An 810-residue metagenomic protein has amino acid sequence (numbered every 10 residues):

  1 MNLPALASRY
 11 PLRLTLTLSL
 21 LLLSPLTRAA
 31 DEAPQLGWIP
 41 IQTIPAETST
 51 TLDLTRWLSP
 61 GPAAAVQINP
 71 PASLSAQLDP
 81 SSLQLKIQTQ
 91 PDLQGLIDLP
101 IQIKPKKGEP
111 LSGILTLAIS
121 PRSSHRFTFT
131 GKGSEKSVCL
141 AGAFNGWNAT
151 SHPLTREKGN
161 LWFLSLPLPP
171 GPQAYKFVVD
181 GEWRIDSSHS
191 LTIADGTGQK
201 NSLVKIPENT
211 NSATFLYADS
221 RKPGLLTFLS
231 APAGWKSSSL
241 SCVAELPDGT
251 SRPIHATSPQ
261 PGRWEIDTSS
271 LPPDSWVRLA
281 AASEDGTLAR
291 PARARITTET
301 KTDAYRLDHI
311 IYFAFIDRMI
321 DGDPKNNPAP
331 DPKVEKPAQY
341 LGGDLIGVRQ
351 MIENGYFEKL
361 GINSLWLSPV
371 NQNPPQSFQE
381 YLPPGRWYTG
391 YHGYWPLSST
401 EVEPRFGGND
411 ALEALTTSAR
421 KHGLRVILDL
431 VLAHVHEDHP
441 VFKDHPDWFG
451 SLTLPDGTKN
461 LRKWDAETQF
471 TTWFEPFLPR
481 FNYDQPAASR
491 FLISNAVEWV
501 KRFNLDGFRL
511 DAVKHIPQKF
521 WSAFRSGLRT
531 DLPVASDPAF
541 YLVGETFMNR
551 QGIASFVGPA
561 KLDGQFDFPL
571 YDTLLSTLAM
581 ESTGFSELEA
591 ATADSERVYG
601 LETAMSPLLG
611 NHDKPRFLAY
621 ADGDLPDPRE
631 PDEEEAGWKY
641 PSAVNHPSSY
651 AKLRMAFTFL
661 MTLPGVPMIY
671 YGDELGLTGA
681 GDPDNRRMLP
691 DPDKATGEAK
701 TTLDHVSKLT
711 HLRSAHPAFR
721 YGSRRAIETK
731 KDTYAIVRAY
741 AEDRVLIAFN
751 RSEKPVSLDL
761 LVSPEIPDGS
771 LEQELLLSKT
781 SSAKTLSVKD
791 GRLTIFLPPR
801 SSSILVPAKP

Functional and structural regions predicted by a protein language model:
A30-G61, G108-S123, N211-R221: Extracellular interdomain linkers/hinges and stalk-like, low-complexity segments in secreted or single-pass
A65-L83, K205, P247-P259, T785: Low-complexity "stalk/linker" and mucin-like segments enriched in Ser/Thr/Pro/Ala/Gly
Q84-L96, E265-S270: Extracellular/luminal low-complexity segments enriched in Ser/Thr/Pro
Q94-K107, L115, W276-S283: A short beta-strand micro-motif common to beta-rich folds, especially ectodomain repeats
P121-P172, V178-P207, S241-W264: Aromatic-rich carbohydrate-binding modules that target alpha-glucans
A174-Y175, L786-P810: C-terminal beta-strand-rich structural cap/linker in extracellular carbohydrate-active enzymes
Y305, H309, D317-F503, A523-A535 (+2 more regions): Substrate-binding/active-site clefts of carbohydrate-active enzymes
L424, H434, N495-V497, K501 (+7 more regions): Active-site-proximal helices and loops of the catalytic beta/alpha 8
